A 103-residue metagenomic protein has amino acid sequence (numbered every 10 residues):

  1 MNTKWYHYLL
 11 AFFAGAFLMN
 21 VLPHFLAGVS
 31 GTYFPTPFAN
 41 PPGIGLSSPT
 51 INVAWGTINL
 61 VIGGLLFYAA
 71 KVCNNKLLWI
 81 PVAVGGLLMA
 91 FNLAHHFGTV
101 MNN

Functional and structural regions predicted by a protein language model:
M1-N103: Membrane-interface extramembranous regions
